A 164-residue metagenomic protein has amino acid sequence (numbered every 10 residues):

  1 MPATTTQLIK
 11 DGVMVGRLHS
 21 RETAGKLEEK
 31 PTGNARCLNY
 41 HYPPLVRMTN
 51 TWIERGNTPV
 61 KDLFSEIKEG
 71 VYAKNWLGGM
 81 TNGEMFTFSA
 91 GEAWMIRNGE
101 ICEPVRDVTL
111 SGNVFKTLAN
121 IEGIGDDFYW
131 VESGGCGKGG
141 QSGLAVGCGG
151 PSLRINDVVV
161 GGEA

Functional and structural regions predicted by a protein language model:
M1-A164: Dual-mode signal for accessory low-complexity, basic/Gly-rich regions
